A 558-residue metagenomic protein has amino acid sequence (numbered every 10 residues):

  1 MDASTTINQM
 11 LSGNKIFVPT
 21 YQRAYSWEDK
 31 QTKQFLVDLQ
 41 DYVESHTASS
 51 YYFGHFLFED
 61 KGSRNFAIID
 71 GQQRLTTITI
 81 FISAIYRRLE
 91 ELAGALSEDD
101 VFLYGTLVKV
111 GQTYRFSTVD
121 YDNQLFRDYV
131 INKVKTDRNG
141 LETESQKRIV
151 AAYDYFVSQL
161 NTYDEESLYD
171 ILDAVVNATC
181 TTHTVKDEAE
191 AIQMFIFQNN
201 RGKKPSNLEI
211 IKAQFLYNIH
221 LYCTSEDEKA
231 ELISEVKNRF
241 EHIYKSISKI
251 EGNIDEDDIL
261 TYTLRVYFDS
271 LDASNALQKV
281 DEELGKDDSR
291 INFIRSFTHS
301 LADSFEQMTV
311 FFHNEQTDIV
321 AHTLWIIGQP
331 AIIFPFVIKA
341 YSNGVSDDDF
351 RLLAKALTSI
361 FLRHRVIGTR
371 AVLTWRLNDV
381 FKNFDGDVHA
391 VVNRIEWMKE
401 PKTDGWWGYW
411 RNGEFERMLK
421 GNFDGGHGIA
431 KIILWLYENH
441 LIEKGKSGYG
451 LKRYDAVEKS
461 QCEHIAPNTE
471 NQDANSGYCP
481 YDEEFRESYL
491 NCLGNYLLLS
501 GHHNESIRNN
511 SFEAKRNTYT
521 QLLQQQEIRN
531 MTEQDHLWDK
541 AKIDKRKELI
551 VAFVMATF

Functional and structural regions predicted by a protein language model:
M1-V266, L271, N509-N510, A514-R529 (+2 more regions): Glycine- and hydrophobic-rich flexible loops that cap the catalytic core of alpha/beta enzyme folds
V37-R64, V392-N530: Betabetaalpha-Me/HNH-type nuclease active-site subdomain
F66-R74, L172-V175, H183-E190, R290 (+6 more regions): Secondary-structure capping and boundary motifs in well-ordered enzyme cores
A84, R88-E91, A340-N343, R363-I367 (+2 more regions): Amphipathic alpha-helical interaction surfaces
R88-L92, G202, S342-D349, N439-G448: Short helix-capping/linker segments at secondary-structure and domain boundaries
Q146-Y163, F297-M308, I433-E438: Short, Φ-rich (hydrophobic/aromatic) sequence segments
F195, I338-Y341, A354, T358 (+4 more regions): Generic hydrophobic alpha-helical scaffold/packing signal
L208-I211, Y217-W435: A cross-family structural signal marking well-folded subdomains
